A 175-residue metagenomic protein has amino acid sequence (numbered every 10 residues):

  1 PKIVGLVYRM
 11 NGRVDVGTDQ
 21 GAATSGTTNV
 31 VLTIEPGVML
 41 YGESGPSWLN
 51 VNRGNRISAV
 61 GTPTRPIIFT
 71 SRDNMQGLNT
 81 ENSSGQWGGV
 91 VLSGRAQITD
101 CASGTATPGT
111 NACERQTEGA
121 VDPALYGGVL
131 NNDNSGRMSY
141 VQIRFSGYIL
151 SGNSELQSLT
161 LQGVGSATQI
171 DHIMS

Functional and structural regions predicted by a protein language model:
P1-S175: Beta-strand/loop edge motif enriched in small/polar residues
